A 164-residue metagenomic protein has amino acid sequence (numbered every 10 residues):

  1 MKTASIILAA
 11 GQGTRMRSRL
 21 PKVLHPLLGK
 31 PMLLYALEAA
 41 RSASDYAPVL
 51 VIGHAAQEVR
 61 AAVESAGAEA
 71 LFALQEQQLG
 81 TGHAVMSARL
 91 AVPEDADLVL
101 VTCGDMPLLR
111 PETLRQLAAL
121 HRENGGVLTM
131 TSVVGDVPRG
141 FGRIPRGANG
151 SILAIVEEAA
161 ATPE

Functional and structural regions predicted by a protein language model:
M1-A4, P31-C103, L108-A119, E123 (+1 more regions): Conserved N-terminal catalytic core of the sugar/cofactor nucleotidyltransferase
M1-S18: N-terminal nucleotide-binding beta1-loop-alpha1 segment
A9, I52, C103, S132-V133: Short beta-strand/turn micro-motifs composed of small residues that flank or help shape donor/cofactor-binding pockets
G11, K22, D105: Conserved G/P- and acidic residue-centered "switch" motifs that form tight phosphate/ATP-binding loops in soluble
G13-R17, E58, R139: Short N-terminal binding/cap micro-motifs at the start of the first secondary-structure element
R19-A36: Short catalytic helix/loop segments, enriched in acidic residues and glycine and frequently bearing histidine
L24, F72, L128-M130: Conserved beta-strand scaffold positions in the cores of enzyme catalytic domains, especially in NTP/NDP-utilizing
L109-E164: Conserved core of the sugar-phosphate nucleotidyltransferase
